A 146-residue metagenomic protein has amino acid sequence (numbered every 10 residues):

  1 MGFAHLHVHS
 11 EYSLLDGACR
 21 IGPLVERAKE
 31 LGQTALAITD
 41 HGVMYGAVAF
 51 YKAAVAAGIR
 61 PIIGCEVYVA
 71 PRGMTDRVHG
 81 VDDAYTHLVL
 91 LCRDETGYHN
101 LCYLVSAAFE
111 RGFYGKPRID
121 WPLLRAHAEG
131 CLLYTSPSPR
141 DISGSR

Functional and structural regions predicted by a protein language model:
M1-S136, R140: Phosphodiester-processing cores and adjacent nucleic acid-binding clamps
